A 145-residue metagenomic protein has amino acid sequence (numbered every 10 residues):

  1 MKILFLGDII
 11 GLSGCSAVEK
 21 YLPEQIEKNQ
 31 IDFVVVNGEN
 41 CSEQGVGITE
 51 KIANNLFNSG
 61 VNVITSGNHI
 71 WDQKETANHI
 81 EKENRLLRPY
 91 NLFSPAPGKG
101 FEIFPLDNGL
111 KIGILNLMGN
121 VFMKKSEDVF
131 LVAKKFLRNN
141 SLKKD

Functional and structural regions predicted by a protein language model:
M1-D145: Acidic, metal/ion-coordinating pockets
